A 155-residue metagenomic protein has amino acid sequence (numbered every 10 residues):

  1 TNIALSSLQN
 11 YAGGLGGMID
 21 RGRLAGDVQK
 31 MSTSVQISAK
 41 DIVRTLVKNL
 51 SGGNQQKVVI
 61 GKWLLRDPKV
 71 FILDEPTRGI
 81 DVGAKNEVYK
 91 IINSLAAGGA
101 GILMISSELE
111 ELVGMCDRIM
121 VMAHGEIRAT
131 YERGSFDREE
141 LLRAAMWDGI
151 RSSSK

Functional and structural regions predicted by a protein language model:
T1-K155: Glycine-rich phosphate-binding loops of nucleotide-dependent enzymes
